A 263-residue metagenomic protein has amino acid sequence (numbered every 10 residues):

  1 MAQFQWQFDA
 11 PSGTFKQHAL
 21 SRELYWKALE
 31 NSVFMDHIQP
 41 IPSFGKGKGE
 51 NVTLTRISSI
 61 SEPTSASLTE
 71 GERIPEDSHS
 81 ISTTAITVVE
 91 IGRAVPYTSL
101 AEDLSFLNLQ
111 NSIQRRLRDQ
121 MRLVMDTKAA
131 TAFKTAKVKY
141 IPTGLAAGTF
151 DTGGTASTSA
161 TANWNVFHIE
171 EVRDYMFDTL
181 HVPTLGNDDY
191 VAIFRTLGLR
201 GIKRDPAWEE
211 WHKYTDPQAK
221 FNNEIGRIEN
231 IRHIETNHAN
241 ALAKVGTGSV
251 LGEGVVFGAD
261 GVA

Functional and structural regions predicted by a protein language model:
M1-I86: N-terminal "assembly arms/tails" that initiate or stabilize quaternary assembly in self-assembling proteins
A2-D36, D151-Y175, K203-A263: Sequence/fold signature of self-assembling virion shell proteins
Y25-T64, V138, A162-H212: Short, low-complexity, charged/polar segments at coil/turn and helix-coil boundaries
T53-T55, T87, P96-T98, I193 (+2 more regions): Residues in well-ordered beta-strands of folded domains
I60, G92, A101, L123 (+2 more regions): Short loop/turn segments at secondary-structure transitions that flank enzyme active sites
T64-T69, Y97-T98, S105-N108, A129: Short, conserved acidic/polar surface loops in the N-terminal third of protein domains
S78-S105: Short acidic, glycine/tyrosine-flanked loop/strand segments centered on an H-E-D-like triad
L104-T179: Alpha-helical scaffold segments that mediate packing/assembly in large oligomeric complexes
